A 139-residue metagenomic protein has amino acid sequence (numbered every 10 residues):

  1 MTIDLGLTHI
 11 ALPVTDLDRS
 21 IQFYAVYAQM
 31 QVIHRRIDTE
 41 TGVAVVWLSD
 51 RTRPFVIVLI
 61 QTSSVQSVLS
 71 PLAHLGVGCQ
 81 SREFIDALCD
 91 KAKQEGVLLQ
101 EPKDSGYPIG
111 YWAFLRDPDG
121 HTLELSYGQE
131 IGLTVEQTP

Functional and structural regions predicted by a protein language model:
M1-R19, H74-L75, Q129-P139: N-terminal beta-strand motif that seeds the catalytic metal site of vicinal oxygen chelate
T2, A11-V56: Core segments of cupin and vicinal oxygen chelate
T2-I3, C89-P139: Vicinal oxygen chelate
L7-T15, V46-S49, Q66-K91, Y111-R116: Vicinal oxygen chelate
Q31-I33, I60, Q100: Conserved positions in beta-strands of structured domains
D38-T41, V65-Q66, D104-P108: A short beta-turn/loop motif at secondary-structure boundaries
